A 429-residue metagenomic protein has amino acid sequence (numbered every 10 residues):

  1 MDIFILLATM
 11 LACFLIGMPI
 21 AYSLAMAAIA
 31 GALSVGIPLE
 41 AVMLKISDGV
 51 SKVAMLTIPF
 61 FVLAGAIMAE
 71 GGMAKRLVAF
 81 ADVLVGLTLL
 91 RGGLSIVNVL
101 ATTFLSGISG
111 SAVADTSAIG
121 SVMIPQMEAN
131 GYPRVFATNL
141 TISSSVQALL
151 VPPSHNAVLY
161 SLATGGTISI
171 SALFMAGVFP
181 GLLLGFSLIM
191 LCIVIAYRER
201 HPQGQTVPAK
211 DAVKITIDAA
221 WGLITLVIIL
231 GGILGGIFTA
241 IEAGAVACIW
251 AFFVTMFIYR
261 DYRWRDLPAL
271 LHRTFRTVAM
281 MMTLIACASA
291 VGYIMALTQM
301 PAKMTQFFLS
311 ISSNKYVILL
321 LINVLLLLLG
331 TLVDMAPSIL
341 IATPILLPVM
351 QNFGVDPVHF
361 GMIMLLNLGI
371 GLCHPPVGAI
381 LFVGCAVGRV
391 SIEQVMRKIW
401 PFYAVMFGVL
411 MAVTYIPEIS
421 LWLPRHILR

Functional and structural regions predicted by a protein language model:
M1-R429: Alpha-helical transmembrane segments of multi-pass membrane transport proteins
